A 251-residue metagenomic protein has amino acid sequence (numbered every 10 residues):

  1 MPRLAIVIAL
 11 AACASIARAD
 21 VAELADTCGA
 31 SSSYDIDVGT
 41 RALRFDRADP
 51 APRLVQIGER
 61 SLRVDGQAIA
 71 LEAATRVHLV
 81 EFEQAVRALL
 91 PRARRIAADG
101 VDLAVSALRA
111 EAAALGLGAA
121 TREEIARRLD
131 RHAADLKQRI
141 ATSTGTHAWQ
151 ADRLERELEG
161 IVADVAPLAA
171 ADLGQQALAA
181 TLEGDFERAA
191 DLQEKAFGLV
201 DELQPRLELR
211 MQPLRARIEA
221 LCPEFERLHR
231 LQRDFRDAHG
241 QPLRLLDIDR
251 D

Functional and structural regions predicted by a protein language model:
L4-A12: Sec-dependent N-terminal signal peptides
A14-A17: N-terminal signal peptide c-region/cleavage motif recognized by signal peptidases
A19-R128: N-terminal Sec/ER secretory leader and immediately downstream segment of secreted/extracellular precursors
A120-Q212: Extended amphipathic alpha-helical interaction segments
Q193-D251: A cross-kingdom marker for long, charged
